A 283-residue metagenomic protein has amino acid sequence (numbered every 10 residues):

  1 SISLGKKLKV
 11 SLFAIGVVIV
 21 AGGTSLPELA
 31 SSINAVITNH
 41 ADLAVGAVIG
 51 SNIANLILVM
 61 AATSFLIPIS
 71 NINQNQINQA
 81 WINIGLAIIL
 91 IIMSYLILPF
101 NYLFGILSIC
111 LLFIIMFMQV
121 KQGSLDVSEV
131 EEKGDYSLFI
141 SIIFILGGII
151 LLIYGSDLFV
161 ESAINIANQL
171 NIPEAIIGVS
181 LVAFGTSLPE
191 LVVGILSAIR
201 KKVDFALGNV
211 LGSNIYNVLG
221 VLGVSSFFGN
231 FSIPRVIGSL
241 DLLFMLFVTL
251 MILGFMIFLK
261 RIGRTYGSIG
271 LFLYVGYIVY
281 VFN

Functional and structural regions predicted by a protein language model:
S1-N283: Hydrophobic alpha-helical segments, chiefly the membrane-spanning helices and signal/signal-anchor peptides
